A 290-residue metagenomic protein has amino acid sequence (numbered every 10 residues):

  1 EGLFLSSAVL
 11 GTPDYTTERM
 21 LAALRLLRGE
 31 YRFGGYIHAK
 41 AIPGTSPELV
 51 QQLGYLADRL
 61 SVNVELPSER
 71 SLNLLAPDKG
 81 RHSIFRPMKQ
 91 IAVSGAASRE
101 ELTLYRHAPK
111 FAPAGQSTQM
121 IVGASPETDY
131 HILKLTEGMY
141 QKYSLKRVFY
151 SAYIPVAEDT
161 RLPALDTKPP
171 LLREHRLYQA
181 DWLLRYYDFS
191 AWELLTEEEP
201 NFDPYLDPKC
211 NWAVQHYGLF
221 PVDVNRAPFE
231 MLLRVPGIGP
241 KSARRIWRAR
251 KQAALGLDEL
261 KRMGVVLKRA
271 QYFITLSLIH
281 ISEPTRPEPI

Functional and structural regions predicted by a protein language model:
E1-Q119, G123-E127, M139, A157 (+1 more regions): Conserved Radical SAM active-site core
F85-A92, G123-P208: A structural motif corresponding to the C-terminal lobe/cap of the Radical SAM core domain
Y186, A191-V235, A243: Hydrophobic, secondary-structure "cap" segments at the distal end of domains
A249-R250: Residue-level signature of tetratricopeptide-repeat
E259-L276: Extracellular LysM carbohydrate-binding repeats and other cell-envelope/extracellular binding modules
I279-E283, P287-I290: Single conserved hydrophobic/aromatic residue that forms the stacking wall/gate of nucleotide- or nucleobase-binding
